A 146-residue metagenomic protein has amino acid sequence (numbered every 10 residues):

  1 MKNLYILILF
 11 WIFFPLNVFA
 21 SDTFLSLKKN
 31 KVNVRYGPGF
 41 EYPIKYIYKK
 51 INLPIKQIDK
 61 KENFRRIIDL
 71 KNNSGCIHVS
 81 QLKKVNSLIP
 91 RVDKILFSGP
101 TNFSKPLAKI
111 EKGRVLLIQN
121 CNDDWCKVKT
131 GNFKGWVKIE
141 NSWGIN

Functional and structural regions predicted by a protein language model:
M1-Y5: Positively charged n-region of N-terminal signal peptides that target proteins for export
L9-F10: Soluble catalytic regions of membrane-associated enzymes that act on cell-envelope and secretory-pathway components
F13-P15: N-terminal signal peptide c-region/cleavage motif recognized by signal peptidases
V18-Y36, Y46-I51, I58-G99, F103-N132 (+1 more regions): SH3-family beta-barrel domains
P38-Y42: Second-shell loop/turn segments in exported
